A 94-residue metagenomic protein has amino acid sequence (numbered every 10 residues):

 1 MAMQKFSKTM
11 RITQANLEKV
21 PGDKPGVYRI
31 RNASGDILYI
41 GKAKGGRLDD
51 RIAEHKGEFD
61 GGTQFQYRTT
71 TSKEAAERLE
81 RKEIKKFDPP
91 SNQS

Functional and structural regions predicted by a protein language model:
M1-A53, G57, G61, E74-K82: GIY-YIG nuclease catalytic motif and its immediate N-terminal context
Q64, T69-E74: Nucleic-acid nuclease catalytic cores
E83-F87: A short, Lys/Arg-enriched interface patch at domain edges and termini
D88-S94: Coupling/hinge elements of helicase-like and P-loop NTPase modules
